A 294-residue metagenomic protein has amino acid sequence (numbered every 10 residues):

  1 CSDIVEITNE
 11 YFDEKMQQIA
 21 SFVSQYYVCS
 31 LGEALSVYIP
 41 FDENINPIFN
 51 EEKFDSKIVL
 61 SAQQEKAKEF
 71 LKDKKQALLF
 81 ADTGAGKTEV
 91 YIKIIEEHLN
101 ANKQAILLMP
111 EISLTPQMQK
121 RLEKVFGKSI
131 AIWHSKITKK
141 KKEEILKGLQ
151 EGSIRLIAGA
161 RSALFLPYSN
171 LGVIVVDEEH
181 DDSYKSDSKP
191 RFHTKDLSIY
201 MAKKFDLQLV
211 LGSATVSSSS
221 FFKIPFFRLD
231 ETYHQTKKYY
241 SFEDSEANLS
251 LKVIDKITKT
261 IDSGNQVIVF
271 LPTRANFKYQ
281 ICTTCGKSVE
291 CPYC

Functional and structural regions predicted by a protein language model:
C1-Q235, S241-A247, K259-D262, V267-I268: Accessory, non-ATPase domains that flank or precede helicase/AAA+ motor cores in DNA-metabolism machines
V253, D262-C294: Cys/His-rich short segments
